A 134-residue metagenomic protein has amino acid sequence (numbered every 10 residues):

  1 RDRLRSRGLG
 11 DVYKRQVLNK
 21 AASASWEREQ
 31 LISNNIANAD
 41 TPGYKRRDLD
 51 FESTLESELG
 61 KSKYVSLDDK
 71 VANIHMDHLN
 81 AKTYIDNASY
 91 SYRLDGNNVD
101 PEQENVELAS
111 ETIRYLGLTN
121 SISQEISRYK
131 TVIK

Functional and structural regions predicted by a protein language model:
R1, R93, E107: Generic anion/oxyanion-binding catalytic loop in active/binding sites
R1-D2, N87, L116: Hydrophobic alpha-helical context, especially transmembrane and signal-peptide helices
R1-Y13: Single conserved hydrophobic/aromatic residue that forms the stacking wall/gate of nucleotide- or nucleobase-binding
R3, G96, P101-E104: Generic detector of well-ordered alpha-helical packing
R3, K45-L49, N120: Non-catalytic, surface-exposed connector residues within folded enzymatic/regulatory domains
R7, I133-K134: Short, intrinsically disordered, low-complexity terminal/loop segments
D11-V17, A24, R28-Q30, N34-R93 (+1 more regions): N-terminal low-complexity, intrinsically disordered targeting/assembly segments enriched in small/polar residues
L18-N35, A39, P101-V132: Amphipathic, non-membrane alpha-helical segments that mediate helix-helix packing for oligomeric assemblies
